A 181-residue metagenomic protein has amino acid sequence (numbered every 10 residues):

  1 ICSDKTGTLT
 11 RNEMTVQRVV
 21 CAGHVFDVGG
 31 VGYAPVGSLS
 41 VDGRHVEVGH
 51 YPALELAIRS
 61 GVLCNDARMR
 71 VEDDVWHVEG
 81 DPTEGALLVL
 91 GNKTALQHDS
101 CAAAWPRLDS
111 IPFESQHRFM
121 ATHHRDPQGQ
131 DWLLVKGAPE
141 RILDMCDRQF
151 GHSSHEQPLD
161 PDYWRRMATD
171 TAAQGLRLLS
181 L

Functional and structural regions predicted by a protein language model:
I1-L181: Conserved cytosolic headpiece of P-type ATPases
